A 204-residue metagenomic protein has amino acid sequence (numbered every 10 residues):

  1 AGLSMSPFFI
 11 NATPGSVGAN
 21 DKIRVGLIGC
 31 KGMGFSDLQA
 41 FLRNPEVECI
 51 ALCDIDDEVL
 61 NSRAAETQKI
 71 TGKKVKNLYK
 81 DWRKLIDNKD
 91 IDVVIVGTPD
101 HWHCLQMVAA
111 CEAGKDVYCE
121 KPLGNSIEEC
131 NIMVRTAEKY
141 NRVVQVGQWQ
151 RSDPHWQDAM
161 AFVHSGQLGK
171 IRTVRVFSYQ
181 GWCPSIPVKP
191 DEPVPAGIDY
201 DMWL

Functional and structural regions predicted by a protein language model:
A1-C119, E128-V143: N-terminal glycine-/serine-/threonine-rich beta1-alpha1-beta2 phosphate-ribose binding loop of Rossmann-like
G15-V17, N61, K189, Y200-L204: N-terminal pre-domain segments of enzymes
K69, W102-A109, V176-C183, M202-L204: Short, surface-exposed, charge-dense and proline/glycine-enriched linear segments
D116-Y118, G124-G197, M202: A contiguous active-site-proximal alpha/beta segment in oxidoreductase catalytic domains
